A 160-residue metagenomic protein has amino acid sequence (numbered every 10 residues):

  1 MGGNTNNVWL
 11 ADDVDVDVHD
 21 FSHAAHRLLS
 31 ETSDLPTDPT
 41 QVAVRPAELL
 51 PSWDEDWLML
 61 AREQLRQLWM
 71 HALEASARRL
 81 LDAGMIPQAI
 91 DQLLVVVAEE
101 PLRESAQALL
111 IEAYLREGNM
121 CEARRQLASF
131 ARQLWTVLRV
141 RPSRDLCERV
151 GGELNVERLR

Functional and structural regions predicted by a protein language model:
M1-R160: Intrinsically disordered, charged and Pro/Gly-enriched terminal/linker segments that flank large helical-solenoid
